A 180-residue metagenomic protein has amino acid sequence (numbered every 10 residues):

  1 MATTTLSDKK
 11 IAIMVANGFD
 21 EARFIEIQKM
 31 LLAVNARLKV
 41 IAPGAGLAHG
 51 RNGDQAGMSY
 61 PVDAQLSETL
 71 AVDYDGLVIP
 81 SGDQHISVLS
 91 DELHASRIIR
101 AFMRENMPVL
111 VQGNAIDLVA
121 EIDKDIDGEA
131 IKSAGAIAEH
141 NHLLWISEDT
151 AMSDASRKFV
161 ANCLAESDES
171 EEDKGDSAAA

Functional and structural regions predicted by a protein language model:
A2-L47, N52-D54, M58-L110, N114-A180: Active-site-adjacent pocket-lining segments in enzyme domains
